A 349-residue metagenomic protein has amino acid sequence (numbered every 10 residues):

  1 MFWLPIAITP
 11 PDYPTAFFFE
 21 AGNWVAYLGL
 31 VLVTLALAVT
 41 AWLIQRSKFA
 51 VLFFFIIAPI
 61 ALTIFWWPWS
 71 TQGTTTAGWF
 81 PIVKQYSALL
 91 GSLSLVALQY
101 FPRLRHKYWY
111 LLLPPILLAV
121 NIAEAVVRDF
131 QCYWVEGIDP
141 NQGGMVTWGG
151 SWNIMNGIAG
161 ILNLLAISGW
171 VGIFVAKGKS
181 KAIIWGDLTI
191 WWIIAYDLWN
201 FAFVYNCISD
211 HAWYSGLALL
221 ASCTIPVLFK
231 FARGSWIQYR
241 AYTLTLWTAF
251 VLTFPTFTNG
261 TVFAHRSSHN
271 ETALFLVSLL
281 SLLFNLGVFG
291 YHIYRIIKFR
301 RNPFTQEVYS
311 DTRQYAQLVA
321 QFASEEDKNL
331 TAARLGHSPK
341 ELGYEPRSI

Functional and structural regions predicted by a protein language model:
F2-H106: An N-terminal, globular interaction/scaffold subdomain
W3-P5, E20-Y27, R295-K298, K340-I349: Long, compositionally biased low-complexity regions that are usually intrinsically disordered and enriched
P11-F18, T76-G78, I138-N153, F263-V277: Membrane-interface segments at the starts/ends of alpha-helical transmembrane spans
V25-L28, V83-Y86, Y110-I116, S151-I161 (+4 more regions): Alpha-helical transmembrane segments
Y27-L37, K84-P102, N156-V171, L219-I225 (+1 more regions): Hydrophobic cores of alpha-helical transmembrane segments in multi-pass inner/ER membrane proteins, independent
L32-A38, S215-G343: C-terminal transmembrane-bundle signature of multipass membrane proteins, characterized by strong activation on
I56-T74, L93-Y100, P115-Y133, I190-N206 (+1 more regions): Hydrophobic alpha-helical transmembrane segments and adjacent interfacial helices in integral membrane proteins
H106-G234: Generic multipass alpha-helical transmembrane bundles of integral membrane proteins
